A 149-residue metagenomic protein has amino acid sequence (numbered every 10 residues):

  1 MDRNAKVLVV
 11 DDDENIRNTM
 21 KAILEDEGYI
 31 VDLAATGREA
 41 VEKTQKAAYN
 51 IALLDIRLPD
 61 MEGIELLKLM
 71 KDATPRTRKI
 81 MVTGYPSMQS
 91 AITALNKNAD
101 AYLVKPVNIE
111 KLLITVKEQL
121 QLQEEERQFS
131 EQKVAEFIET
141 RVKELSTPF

Functional and structural regions predicted by a protein language model:
A5, T36, E62-E65, T83: Acidic catalytic/metal-coordinating carboxylates
R17, P59, T83: The feature encodes the CheY-like receiver
G28-A35, K43: Short hydrophobic/Thr-rich beta-strand motif most characteristic of the beta2 strand and flanking loop of CheY-like
E42, I64-R76: Short amphipathic alpha-helix used as the core "switch/output" element in two-component signaling
V107-V116: C-terminal output helix
L122-F149: CheY-like receiver
